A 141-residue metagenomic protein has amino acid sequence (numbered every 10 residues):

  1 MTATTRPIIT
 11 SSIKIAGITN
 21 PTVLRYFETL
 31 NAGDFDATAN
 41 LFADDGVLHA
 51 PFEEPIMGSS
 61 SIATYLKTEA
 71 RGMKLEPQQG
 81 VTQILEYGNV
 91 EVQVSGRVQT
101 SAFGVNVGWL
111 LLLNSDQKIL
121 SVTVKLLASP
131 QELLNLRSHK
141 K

Functional and structural regions predicted by a protein language model:
M1-A32, D36, N40, L133 (+1 more regions): Short, low-complexity N-terminal intrinsically disordered segments enriched in polar/charged residues
T2-S11, K67-K141: A beta-strand edge to alpha-helix "cap/lid" segment located at domain peripheries
T19, S59-I62, G104: Generic alpha-helical secondary structure
T22, D34, Y65-L66, V107: Hydrophobic alpha-helical segments typical of transmembrane helices and their membrane-interface/capping positions
R25-Y26, P55, K67, L126: Generic alpha-helical hydrophobic packing signal
Y26, T38-A39, G46, G58 (+4 more regions): Hydrophobic pocket/interface hotspot
D36, D44-I84: A solvent-exposed, acidic/Ser-Thr-rich amphipathic alpha-helical stretch
